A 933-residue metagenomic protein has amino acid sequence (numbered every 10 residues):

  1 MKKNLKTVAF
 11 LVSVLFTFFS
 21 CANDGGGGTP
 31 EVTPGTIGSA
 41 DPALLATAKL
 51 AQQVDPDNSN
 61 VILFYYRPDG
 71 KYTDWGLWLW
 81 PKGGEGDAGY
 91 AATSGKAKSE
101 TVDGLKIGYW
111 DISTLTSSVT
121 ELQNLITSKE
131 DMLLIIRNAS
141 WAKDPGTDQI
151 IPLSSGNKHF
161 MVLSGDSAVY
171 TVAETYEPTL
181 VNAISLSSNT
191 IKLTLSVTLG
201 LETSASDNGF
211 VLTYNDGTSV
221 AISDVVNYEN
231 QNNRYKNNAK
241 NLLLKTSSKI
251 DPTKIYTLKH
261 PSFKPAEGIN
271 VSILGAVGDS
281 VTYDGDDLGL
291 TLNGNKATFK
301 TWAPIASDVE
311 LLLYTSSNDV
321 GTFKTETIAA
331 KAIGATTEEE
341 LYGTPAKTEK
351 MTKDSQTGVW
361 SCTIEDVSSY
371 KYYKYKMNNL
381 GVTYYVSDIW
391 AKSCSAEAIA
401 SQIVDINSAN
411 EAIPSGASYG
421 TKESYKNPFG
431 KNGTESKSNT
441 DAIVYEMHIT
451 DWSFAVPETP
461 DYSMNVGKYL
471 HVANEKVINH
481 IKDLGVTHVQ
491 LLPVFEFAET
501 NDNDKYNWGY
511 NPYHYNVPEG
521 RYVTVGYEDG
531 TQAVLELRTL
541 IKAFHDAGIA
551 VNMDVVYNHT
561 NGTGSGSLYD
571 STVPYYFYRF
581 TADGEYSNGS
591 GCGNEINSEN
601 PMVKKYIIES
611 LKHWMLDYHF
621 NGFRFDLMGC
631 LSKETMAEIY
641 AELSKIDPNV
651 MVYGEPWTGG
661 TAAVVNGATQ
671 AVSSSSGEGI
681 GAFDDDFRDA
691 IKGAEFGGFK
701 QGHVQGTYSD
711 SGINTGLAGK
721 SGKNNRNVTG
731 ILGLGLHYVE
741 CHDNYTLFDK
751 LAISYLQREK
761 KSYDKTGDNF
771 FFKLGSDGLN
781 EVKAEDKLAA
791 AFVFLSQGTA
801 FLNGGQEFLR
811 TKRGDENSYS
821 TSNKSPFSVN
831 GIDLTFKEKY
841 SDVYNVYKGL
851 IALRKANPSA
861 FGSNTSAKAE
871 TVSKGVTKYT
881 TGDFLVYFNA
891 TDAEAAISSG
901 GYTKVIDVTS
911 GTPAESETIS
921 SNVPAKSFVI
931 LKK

Functional and structural regions predicted by a protein language model:
F18-S20: C-terminal motif of bacterial Sec signal peptides marking the signal peptidase cleavage site
A22-G25: Bacterial signal peptide processing site
G27-K71, V102, Y109-S187, R234-K296 (+3 more regions): The feature marks proteins involved in alpha-glucan
T73-G86, T198-E229, S307-E339, A346: Short, surface-exposed alpha-helix to beta-strand junction/turn motifs within ectodomains of secreted and cell-envelope
N293-S307, K868-S899: Carbohydrate-binding surface patches
Y370, E915-K933: C-terminal beta-strand-rich structural cap/linker in extracellular carbohydrate-active enzymes
I403-V404, Y640-A641, I646-G804, F808-L809 (+2 more regions): Conserved alpha/beta catalytic core and glycan-binding cleft of carbohydrate-active enzymes
S436, H448-Y618, T635-D647, M651: Substrate-binding/active-site clefts of carbohydrate-active enzymes
